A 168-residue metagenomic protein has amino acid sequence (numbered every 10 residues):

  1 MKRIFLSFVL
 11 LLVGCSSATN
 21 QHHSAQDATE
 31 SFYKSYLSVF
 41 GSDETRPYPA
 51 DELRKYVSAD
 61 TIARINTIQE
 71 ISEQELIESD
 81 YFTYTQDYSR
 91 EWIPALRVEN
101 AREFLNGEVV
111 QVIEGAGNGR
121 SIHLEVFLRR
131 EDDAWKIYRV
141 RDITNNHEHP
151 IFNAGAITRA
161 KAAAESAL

Functional and structural regions predicted by a protein language model:
M1-I4: Positively charged n-region of N-terminal signal peptides that target proteins for export
H23-D27, P47, N118-G119: Soluble non-cytosolic domains of exported or imported proteins
H23-G41: Short, aromatic-enriched amphipathic alpha-helices that serve as compact interaction elements
V39-E52: Surface-exposed patches in mature extracellular/periplasmic domains of secreted proteins
R54-R120: Surface-exposed, charged secondary-structure patches
E103-V109, A116-E125, E131, I137-L168: Low-complexity, intrinsically disordered terminal/linker segments enriched in charged and Gly/Pro repeats
